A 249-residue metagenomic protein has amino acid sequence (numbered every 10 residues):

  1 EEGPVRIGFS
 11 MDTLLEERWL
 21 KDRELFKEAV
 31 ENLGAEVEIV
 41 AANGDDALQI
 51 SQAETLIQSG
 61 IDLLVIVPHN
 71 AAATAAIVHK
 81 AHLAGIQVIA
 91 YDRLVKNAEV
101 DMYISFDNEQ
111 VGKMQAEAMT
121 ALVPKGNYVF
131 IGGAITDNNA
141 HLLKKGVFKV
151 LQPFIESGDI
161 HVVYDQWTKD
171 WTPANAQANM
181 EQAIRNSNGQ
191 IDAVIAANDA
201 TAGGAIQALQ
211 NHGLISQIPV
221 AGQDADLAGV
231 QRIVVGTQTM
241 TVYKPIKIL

Functional and structural regions predicted by a protein language model:
E1-L249: A residue-level marker of the well-folded mature domains of exported/periplasmic proteins
